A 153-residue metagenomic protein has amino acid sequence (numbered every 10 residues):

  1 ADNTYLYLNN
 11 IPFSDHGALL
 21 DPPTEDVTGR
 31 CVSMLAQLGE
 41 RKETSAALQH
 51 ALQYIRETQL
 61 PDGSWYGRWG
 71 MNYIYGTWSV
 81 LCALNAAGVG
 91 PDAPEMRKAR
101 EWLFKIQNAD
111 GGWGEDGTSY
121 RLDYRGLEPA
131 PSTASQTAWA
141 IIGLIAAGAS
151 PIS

Functional and structural regions predicted by a protein language model:
A1-S153: Preference for long, amphipathic alpha-helical scaffolds in soluble/luminal domains and all-alpha bundles
